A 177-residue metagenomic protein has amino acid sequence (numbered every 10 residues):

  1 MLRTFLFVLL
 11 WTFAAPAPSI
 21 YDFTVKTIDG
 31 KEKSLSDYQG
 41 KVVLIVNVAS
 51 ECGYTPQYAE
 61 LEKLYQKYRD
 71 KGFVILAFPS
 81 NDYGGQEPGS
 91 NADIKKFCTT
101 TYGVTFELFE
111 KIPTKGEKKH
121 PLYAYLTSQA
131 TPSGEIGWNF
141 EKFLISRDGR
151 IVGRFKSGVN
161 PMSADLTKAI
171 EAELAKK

Functional and structural regions predicted by a protein language model:
T4-F13: Sec-dependent N-terminal signal peptides
F13-S36, P121: N-terminal "domain-start" segment that seeds a small globular fold
T27, N47-E51: Amphipathic alpha-helical repeat scaffolds
Q39-L44: Local sequence-structure signature of Cys/Sec-based thiol-disulfide redox active-site neighborhoods
Y54-H120: Structural microenvironment flanking redox-active thiols in thiol-disulfide oxidoreductases
P121-K177: Thiol-/selenol-based redox modules, centered on thioredoxin-like and closely related oxidoreductase domains
